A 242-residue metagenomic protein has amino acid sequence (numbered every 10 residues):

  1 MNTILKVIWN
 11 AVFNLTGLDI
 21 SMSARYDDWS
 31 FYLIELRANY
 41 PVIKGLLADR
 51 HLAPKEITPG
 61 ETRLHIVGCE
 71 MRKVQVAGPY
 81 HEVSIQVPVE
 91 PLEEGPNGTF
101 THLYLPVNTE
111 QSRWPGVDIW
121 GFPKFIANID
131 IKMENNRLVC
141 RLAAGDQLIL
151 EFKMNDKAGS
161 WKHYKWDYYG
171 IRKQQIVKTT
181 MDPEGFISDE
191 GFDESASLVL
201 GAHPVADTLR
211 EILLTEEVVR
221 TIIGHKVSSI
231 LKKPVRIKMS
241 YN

Functional and structural regions predicted by a protein language model:
M1-V76, Y80, L209-L214, V219-I222 (+3 more regions): N-terminal domain-onset segments
T3, N10-L15, D118-N242: Interaction-surface and assembly-scaffold signal
N10, N39, T109-E110, H203: Alpha-helix initiation/capping motif
E35-A38, V89, A202: Short beta-strand-to-loop capping motifs
C69-L150: Aromatic- and glycine-enriched beta-alpha-beta binding-site module
